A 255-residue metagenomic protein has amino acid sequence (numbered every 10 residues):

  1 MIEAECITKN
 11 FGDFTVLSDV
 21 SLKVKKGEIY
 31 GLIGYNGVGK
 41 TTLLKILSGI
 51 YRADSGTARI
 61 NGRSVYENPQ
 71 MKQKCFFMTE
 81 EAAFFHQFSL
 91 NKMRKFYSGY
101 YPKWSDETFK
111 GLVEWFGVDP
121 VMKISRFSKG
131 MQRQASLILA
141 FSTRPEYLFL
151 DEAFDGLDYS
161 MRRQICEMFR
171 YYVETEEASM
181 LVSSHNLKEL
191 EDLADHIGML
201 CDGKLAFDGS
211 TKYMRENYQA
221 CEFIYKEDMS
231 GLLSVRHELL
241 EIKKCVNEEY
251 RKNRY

Functional and structural regions predicted by a protein language model:
I33-Y35: The feature captures the beta-strand-to-loop junction immediately N-terminal to the Walker
S48: Helix-to-loop junction immediately C-terminal to a conserved catalytic motif
G56-M71: Conserved ABC transporter NBD signature motif
T79-Q132: ABC-family P-loop ATPase nucleotide-binding domains
L148-E152: Catalytic Walker B motif of ABC-type/P-loop ATPase nucleotide-binding domains
Y159-M161: Helix N-cap at the start of a conserved alpha-helix in ABC-type nucleotide-binding domains
C166-Y250: ABC transporter nucleotide-binding domain
